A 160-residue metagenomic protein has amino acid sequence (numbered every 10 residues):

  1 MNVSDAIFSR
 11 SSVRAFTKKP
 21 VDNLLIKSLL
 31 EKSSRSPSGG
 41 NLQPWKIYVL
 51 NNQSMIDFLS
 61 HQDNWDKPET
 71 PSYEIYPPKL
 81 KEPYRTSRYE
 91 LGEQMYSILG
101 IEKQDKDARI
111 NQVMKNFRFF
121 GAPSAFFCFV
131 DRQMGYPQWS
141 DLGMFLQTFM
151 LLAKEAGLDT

Functional and structural regions predicted by a protein language model:
M1-T160: Acidic, surface-exposed loops and disordered segments
